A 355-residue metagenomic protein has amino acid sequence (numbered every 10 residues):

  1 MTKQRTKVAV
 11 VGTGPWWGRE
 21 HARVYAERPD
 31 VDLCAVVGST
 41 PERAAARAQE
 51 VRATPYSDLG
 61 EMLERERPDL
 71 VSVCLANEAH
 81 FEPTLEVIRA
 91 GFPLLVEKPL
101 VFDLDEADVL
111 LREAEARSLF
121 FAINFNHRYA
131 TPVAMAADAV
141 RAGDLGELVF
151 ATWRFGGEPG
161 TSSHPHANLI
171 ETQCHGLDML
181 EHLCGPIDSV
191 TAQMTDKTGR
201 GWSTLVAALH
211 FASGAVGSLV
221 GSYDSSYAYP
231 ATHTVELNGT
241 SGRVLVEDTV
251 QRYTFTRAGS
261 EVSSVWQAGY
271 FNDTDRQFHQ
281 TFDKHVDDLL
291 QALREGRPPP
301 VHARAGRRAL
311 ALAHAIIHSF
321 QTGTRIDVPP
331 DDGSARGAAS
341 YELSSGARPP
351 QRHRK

Functional and structural regions predicted by a protein language model:
M1-K3, L70-V73, D288-K355: C-terminal helix-rich "cap/oligomerization" subdomain common to oxidoreductases
M1-V51, P349: N-terminal Rossmann-like dinucleotide-binding module
W16, D273-V286, V301: Active-site loop of classical SDR/Rossmann-like NAD(P)-dependent oxidoreductases, centered on the catalytic Tyr-X3-Lys
A53-L59: Conserved SAM-binding strand-loop segment of SAM-dependent methyltransferases
S57, V96, F121-I123, T152 (+1 more regions): Hydrophobic residues in well-ordered beta-strands that form the structural core
L63-R65, L70, A76-N77, F81-R128: Beta-strand-loop-alpha-helix segment that lines the small-molecule cofactor/substrate pocket of alpha/beta enzymes
F120, H127-R200, G323: Predominantly a Rossmann-like dinucleotide-binding segment in NAD(P)-dependent oxidoreductases
L177-Q251, H279, D283-E295, D331-K355: Contiguous beta-strand/loop segments that form the cofactor/metal-binding neighborhood of enzyme cores
